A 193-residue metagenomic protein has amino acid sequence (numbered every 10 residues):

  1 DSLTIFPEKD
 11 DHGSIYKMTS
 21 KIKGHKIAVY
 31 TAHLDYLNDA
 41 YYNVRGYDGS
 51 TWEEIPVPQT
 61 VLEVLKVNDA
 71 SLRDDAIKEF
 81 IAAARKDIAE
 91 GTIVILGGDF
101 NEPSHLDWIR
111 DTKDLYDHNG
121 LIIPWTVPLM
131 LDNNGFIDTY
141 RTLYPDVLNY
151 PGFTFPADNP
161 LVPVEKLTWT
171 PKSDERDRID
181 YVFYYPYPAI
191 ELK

Functional and structural regions predicted by a protein language model:
S2-K193: Active-site regions of metal-assisted phosphoester/phosphodiester hydrolases, unifying DNase/endonuclease modules
